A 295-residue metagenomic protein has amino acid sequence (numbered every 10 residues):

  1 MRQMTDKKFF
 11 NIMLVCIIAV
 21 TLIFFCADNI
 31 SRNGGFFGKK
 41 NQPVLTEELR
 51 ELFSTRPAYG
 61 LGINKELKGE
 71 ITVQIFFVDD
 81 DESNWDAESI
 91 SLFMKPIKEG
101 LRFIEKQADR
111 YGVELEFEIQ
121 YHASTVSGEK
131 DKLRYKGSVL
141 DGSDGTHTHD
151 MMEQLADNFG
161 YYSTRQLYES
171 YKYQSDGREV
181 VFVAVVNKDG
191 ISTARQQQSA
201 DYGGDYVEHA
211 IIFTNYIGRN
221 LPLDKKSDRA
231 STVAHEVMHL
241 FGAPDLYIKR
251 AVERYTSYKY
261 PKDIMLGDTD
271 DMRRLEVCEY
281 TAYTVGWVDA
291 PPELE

Functional and structural regions predicted by a protein language model:
R2-C16: N-terminal Sec-pathway targeting helices
M13-F25: Hydrophobic membrane-insertion alpha-helices, especially the h-region of bacterial N-terminal signal peptides
F25-F37: Hydrophobic single-pass membrane-insertion segments
G34-G177: Propeptide-to-catalytic entry region of secreted or membrane-anchored zinc metalloproteases
T46-I63, I248-E295: Replace "(M1/M4/M9/M12/WLM)" with "(e.g., M1/M4/M8/M9/M12/M26/WLM)" and add "not limited to" to clarify scope
Y161-V207: Auxiliary, metal-adjacent structural segments of Zn-dependent hydrolase domains
I211-V233: Short pre-active-site segment immediately N-terminal to the catalytic Zn-binding motif
V237-V252: Catalytic Zn2+-binding segment of zinc metalloproteases
